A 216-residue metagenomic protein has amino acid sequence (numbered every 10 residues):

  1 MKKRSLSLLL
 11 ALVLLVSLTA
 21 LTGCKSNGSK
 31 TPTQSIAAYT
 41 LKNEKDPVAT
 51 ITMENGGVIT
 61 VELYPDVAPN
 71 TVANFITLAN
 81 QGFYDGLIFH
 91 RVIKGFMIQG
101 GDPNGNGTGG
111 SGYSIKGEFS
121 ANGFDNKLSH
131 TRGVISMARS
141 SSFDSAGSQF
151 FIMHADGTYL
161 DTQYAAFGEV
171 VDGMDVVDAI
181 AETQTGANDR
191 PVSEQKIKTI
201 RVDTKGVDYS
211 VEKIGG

Functional and structural regions predicted by a protein language model:
K2-G216: Cyclophilin-like peptidyl-prolyl cis-trans isomerases
